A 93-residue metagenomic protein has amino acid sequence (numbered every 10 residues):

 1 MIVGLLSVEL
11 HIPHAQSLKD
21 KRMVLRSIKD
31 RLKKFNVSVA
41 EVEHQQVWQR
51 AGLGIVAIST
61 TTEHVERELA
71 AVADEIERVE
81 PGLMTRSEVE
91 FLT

Functional and structural regions predicted by a protein language model:
V3, E41-T61, L92: Short, charge-patterned binding micro-sites
G4-H14: Short glycine-/aliphatic-rich beta-strand segments at the starts of folded cytosolic domains
I12-Q16, S59-T61: A generic structural motif
K21: C-terminal binding/interaction regions
S27, K33-E41, L53: Amphipathic alpha-helical assembly/interaction segments
N36-E43, L83-V89: Short beta-strand elements
A57-T93: C-terminal structural segments of small proteins and small subunits
